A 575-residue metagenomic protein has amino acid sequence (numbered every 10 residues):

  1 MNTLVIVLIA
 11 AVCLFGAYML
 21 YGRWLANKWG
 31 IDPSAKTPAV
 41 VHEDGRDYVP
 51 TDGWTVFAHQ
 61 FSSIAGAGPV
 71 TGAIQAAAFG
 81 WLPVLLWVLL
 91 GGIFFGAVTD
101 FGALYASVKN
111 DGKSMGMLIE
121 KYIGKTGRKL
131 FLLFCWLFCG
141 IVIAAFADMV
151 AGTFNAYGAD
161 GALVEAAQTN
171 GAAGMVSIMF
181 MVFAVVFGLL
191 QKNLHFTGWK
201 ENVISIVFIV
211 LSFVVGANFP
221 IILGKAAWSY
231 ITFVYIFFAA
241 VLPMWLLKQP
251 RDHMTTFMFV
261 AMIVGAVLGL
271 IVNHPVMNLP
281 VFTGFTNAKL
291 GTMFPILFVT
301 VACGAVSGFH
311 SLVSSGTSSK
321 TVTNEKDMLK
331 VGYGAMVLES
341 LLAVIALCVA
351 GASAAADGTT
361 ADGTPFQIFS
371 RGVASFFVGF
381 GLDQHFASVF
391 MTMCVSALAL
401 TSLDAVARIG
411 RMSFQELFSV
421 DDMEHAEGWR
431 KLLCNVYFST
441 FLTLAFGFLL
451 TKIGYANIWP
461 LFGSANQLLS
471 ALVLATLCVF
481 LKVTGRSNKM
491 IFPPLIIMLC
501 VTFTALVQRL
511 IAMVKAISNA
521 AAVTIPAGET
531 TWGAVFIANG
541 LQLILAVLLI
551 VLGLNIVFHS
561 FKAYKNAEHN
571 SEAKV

Functional and structural regions predicted by a protein language model:
N2, P69-V70, L82, I141-L163 (+12 more regions): Transmembrane helix-loop junctions in multi-pass membrane proteins
N2-M19, A76-S107, G116, G174-A184 (+5 more regions): Extracellular loop-to-transmembrane helix junctions
G16-G30, F134, G171-V215, K225-V272 (+3 more regions): Membrane-interface loop-to-helix entry segments
G16-V70, T256, T292, I296: Membrane-interface "cap" regions at the ends of multi-pass membrane proteins
R23-V49, G72-Q75, L85, L89 (+5 more regions): Flexible loop linkers connecting adjacent transmembrane helices in multi-pass alpha-helical membrane transporters
A67-I74, G91-T99, A103, S107-D111 (+5 more regions): Membrane-helix boundary/coupling elements in multi-pass transport proteins
F101, L270-G284, V337-G372: Extracellular/periplasmic helix-exit of transmembrane alpha-helices
K125-G140, G334-S340, H385-A387, E416-K452: Loop-to-transmembrane helix boundary motifs in multi-pass membrane proteins
